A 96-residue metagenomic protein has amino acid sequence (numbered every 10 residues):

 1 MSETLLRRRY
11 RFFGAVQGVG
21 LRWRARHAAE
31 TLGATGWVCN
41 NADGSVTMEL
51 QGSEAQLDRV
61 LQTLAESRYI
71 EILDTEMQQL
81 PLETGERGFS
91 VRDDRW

Functional and structural regions predicted by a protein language model:
M1-W96: Intrinsically disordered, low-complexity, mixed-charge
